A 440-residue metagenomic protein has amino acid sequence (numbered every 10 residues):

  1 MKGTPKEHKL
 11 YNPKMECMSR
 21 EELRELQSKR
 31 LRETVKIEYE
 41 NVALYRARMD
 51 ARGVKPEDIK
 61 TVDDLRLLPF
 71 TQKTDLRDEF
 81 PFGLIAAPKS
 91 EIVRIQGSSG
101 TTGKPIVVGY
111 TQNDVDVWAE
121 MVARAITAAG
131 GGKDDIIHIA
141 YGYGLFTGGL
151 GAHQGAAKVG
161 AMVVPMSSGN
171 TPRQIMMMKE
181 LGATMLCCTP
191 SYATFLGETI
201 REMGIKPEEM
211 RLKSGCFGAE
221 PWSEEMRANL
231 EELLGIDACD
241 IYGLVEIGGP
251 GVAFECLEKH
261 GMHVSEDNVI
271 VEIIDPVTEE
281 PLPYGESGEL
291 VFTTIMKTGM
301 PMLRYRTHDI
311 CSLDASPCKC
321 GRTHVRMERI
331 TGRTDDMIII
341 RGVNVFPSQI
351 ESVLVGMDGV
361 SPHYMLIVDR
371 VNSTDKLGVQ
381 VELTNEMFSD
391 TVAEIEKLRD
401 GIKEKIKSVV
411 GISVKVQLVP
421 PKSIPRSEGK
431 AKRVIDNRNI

Functional and structural regions predicted by a protein language model:
M1-G97, T102-E120, R124-A128, S373-V381 (+4 more regions): Nucleotide 5′-phosphate-binding alpha/beta core
E38, S98-T101, I137, L186 (+4 more regions): Conserved S/T- and glycine-rich ATP-binding loop of Class I adenylate-forming
Q112-A125, I136-F195: AMP-binding/adenylate-forming
G131-D135: Short helix-loop-beta connector
I136, M203-W222: Conserved helix-loop-beta element of the AMP-binding
L186, M296-V410, G429: AMP-binding/adenylate-forming catalytic core of the ANL superfamily
A193-R211, A228-E232: Adenylate-forming
W222-P317: Conserved AMP-binding/adenylate-forming
